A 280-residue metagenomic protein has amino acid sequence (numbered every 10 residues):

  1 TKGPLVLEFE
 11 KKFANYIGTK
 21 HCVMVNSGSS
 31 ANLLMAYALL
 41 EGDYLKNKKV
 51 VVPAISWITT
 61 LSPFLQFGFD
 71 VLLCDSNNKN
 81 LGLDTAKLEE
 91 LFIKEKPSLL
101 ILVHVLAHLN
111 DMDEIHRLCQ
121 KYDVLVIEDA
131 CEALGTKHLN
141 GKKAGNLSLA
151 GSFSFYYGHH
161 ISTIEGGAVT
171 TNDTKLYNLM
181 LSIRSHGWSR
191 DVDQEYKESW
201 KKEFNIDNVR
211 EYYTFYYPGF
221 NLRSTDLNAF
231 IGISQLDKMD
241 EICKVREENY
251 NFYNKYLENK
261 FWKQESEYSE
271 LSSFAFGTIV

Functional and structural regions predicted by a protein language model:
K2-K49, P63-F67, L73: Phosphate-binding glycine-rich loop
P4-K12, T19-V23, G28-S29, A86 (+5 more regions): PLP-dependent aminotransferase class I/II
A38-K121, L125-A130, G135-K137: PLP-dependent aminotransferase-like
K96, D123, S148-L149, F261: Residue-level detector of structured alpha->beta connecting loops
E128-T163, N178, Y212-T214: Conserved active-site segment immediately N-terminal to the catalytic lysine that forms the internal aldimine
F153-S154, G167-D173, E203: Short beta-strand-to-turn element immediately C-terminal to the catalytic PLP-Schiff-base lysine in fold type I
S162-G166, G232: Adenylate-forming
